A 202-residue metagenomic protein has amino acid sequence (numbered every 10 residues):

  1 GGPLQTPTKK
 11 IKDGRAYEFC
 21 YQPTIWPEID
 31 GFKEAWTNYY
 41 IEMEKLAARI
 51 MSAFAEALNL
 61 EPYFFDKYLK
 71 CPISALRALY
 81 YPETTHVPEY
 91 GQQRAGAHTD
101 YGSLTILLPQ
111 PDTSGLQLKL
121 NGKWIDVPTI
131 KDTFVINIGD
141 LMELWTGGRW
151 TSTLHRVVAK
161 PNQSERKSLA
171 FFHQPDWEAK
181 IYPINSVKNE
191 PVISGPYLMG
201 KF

Functional and structural regions predicted by a protein language model:
G1-F202: Peripheral, non-catalytic segments flanking oxidoreductase cores
